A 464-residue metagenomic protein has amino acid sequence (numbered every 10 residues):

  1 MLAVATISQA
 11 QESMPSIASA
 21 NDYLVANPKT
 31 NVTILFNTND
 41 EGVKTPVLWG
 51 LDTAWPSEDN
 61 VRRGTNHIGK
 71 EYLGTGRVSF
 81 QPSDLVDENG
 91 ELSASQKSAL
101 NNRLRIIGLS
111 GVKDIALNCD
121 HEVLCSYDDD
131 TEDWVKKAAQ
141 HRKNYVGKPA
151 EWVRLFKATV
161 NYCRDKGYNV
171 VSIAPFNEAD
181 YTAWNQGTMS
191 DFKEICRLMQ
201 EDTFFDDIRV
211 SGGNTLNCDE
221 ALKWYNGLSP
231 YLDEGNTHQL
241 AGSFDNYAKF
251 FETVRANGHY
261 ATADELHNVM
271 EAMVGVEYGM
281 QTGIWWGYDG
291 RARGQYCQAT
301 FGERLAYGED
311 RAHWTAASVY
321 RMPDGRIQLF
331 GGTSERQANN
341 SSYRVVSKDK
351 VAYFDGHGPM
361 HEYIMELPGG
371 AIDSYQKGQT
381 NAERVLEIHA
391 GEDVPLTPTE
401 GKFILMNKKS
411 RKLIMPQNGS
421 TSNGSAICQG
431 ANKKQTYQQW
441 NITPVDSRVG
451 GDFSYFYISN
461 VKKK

Functional and structural regions predicted by a protein language model:
M1-E12: Bacterial Sec-dependent N-terminal signal peptides
A10-N66: N-terminal module-boundary/linker segments of secreted carbohydrate-active enzymes
M14-A20, N27-T38, D324, F330-G332 (+3 more regions): Composition-driven recognition of long, C-terminal low-complexity regions enriched in serine/threonine
L35, W55-L222: Substrate-binding cleft and catalytic face of glycoside hydrolase catalytic domains, especially the flexible beta-alpha
G42-T45, N66-Y72, S229, P398: Flexible, charged surface loops at secondary-structure boundaries
V43, E58-N60, E335-Y343, N381 (+3 more regions): Short, surface-exposed beta-strand/loop "edge" segments at domain boundaries and coil↔beta transitions
K157-N161, V170-V171, T182-G401: Substrate-binding and catalytic surfaces of secreted/luminal carbohydrate-active proteins
D393-K464: Lectin-like carbohydrate-binding module/patch detector with strong preference for beta-trefoil
